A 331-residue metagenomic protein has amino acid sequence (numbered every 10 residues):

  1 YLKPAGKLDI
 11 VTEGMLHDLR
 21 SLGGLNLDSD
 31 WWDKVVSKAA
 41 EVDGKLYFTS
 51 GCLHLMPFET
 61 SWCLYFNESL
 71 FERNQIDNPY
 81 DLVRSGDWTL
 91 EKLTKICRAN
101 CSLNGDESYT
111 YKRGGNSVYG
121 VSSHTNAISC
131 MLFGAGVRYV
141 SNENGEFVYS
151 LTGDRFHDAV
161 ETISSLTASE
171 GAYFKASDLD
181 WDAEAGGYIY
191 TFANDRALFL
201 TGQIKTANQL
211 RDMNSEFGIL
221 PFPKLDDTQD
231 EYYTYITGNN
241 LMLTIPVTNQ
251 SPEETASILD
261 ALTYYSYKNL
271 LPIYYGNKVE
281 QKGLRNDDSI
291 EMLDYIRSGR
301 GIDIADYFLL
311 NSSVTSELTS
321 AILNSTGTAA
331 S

Functional and structural regions predicted by a protein language model:
Y1, K7-L8, E13, K92-A99 (+1 more regions): Short helices/loops that flank or line small-molecule/ion binding pockets
K3-S61: Hinge/lid segment of periplasmic solute-binding proteins
I10-S21, K45, Q209-D227: Ligand-binding "clamshell"
R20-W32, V83-S85, K112, R138-F156 (+1 more regions): Short, solvent-exposed loop/beta-turn-alpha elements that line the ligand-binding surface or hinge of extracytoplasmic
D43-L64, E72, W88-V148: Extracytoplasmic/periplasmic solute-binding protein
T94-C97, C130-W181: Glycine-centered hinge/linker elements that transmit conformational signals in sensory and ligand-binding systems
R211-V279: Extracytoplasmic/periplasmic substrate-recognition and gating elements
P272-Y274, K278-L284, D288-S331: C-terminal capping/gating helix-and-loop segments adjacent to ligand/active sites or protein-protein/ligand interfaces
